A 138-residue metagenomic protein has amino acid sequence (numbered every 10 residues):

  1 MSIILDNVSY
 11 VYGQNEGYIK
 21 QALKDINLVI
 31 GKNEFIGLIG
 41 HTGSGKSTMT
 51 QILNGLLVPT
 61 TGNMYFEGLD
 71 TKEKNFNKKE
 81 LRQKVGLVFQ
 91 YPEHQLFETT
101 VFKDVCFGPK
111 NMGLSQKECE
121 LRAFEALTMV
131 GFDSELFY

Functional and structural regions predicted by a protein language model:
M1-S2, V11-D25, K74-N77, Q116: A short, flexible loop at the N-terminus of ABC-type nucleotide-binding domains that lies
I39-H41: The feature captures the beta-strand-to-loop junction immediately N-terminal to the Walker
N54: Helix-to-loop junction immediately C-terminal to a conserved catalytic motif
G62-E73, L81: Conserved ABC transporter NBD signature motif
E93, F102-K110, E120, F124: Short helical segment in ABC ATPase nucleotide-binding domains corresponding to the A-loop/adjacent helical element
K117-L136: Conserved ABC ATPase "signature" region
